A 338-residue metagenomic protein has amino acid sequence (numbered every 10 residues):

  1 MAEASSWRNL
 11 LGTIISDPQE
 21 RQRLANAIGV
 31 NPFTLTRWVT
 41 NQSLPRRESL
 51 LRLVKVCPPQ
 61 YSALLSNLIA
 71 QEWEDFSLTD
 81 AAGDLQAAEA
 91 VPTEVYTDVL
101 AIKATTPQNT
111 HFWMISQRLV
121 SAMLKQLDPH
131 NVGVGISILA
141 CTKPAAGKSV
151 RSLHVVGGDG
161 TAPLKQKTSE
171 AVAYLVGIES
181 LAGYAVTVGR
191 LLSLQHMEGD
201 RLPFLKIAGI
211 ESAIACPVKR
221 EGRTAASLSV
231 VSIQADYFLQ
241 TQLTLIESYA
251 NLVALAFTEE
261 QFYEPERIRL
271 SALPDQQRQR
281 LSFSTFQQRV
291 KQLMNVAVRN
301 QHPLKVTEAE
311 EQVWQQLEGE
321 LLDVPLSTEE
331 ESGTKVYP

Functional and structural regions predicted by a protein language model:
M1-R23, A27: A short, Lys/Arg-rich alpha-helix, primarily the initiator
G29-P45: Recognition helix of helix-turn-helix/homeodomain-like DNA-binding domains that insert into the DNA major groove
R47-N67: DNA major-groove recognition helix of helix-turn-helix/homeodomain DNA-binding modules
G83-A90, E260-P338: Signal-transducing coiled-coil/dimerization helices and immediately adjacent hinge/linker segments that couple sensory
A140-R201: Regulatory sensory and allosteric helical modules in signal-transduction proteins and certain transcription factors
I178, T187, E198-A225: Helix-to-coil/beta transition segments that act as allosteric "coupling" elements at the rims of sensory or catalytic
V231-I246, E264: Regulatory loop-to-helix N-cap segments in sensory/regulatory domains that couple ligand/signal detection
E247-A254: Allosteric cytosolic regulatory segments
